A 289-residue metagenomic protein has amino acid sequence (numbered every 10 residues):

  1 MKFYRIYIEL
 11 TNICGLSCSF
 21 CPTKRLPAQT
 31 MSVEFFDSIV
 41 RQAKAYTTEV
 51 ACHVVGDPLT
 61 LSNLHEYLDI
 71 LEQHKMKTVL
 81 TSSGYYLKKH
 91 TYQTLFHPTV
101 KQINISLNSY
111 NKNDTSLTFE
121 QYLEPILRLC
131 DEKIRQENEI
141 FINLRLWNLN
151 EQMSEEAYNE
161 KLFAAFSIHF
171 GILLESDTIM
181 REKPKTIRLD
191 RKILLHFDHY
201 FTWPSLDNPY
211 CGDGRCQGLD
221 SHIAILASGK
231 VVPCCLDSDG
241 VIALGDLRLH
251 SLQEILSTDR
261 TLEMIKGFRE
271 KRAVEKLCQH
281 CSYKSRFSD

Functional and structural regions predicted by a protein language model:
M1-I103, D114-Q121: Conserved alpha-helical substructure of the radical SAM core
C14, C18-C21, C216, C234-C235 (+1 more regions): Short cysteine clusters
R25, Y110-K112, L262: A short, flexible beta-alpha/helix-coil linker loop
L61-L206, G212: Conserved AdoMet/S-adenosylmethionine-binding subsite of the radical SAM
R135-F141, G171-C211, L236-R286: C-terminal accessory region of radical SAM enzymes
L219-S221: Short loop/turn microsegments at loop-to-beta-strand junctions
I225-L226: Short, acidic, Ser/Thr-enriched surface-loop or helix-capping motifs
